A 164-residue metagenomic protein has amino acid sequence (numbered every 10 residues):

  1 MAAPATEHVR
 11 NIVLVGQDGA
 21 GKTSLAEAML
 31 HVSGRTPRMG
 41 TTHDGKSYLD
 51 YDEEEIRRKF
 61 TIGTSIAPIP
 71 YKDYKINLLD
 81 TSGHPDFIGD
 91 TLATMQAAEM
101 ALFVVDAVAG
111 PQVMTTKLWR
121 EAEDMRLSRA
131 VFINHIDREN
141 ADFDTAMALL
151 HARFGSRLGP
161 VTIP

Functional and structural regions predicted by a protein language model:
M1-V105, A109-P111, T145, F154 (+1 more regions): P-loop NTPase switch module centered on the Walker A-proximal segment
M100, R126-L127: Loop/turn elements at helix/coil->beta-strand transitions in domains of secreted/extracellular proteins
G110-R126: Amphipathic helical hotspot of TIR/SEFIR-family domains
S128, D137-P164: Canonical P-loop GTPase G-domain recognition
V131: Histidine-centered acyl-transfer/condensation active-site motif and its immediate structural neighborhood
N134: Active-site glycine-centered loops adjacent to acidic/histidine catalytic or metal-binding residues that shape
